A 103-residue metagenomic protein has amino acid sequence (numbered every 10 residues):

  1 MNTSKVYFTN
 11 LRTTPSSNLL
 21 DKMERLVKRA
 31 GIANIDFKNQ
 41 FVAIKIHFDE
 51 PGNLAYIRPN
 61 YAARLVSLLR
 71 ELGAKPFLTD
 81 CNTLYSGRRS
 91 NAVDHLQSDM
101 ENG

Functional and structural regions predicted by a protein language model:
M1-G103: N-terminal and secondary-structure boundary signal
